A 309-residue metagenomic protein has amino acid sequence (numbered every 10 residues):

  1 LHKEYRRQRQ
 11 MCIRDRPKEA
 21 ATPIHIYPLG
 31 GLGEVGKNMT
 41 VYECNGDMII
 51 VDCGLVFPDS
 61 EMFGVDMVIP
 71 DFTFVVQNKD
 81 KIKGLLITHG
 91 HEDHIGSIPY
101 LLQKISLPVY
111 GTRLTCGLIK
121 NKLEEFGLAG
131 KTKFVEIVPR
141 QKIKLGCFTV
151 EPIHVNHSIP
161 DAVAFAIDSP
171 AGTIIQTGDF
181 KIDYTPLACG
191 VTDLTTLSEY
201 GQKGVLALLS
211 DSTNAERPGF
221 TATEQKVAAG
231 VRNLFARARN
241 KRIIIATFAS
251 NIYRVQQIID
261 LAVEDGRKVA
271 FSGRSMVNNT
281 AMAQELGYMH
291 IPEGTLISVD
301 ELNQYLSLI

Functional and structural regions predicted by a protein language model:
L1-I13: Single conserved hydrophobic/aromatic residue that forms the stacking wall/gate of nucleotide- or nucleobase-binding
R14-L86, H91-L306: His/Asp/Glu-rich metal-coordinating catalytic cores of metallo-dependent phosphodiesterases/hydrolases acting on
